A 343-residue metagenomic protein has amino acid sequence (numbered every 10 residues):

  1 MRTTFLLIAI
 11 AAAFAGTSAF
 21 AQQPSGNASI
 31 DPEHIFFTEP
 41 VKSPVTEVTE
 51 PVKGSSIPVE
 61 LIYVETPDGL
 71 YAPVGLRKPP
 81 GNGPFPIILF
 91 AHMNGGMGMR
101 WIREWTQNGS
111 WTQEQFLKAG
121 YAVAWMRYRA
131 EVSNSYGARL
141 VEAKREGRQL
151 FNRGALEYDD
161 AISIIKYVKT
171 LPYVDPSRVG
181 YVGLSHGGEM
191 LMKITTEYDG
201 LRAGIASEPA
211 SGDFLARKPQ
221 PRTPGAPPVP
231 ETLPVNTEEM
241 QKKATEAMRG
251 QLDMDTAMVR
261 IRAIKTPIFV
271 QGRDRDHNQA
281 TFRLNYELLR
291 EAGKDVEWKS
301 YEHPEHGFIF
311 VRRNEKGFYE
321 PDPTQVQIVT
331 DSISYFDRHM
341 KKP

Functional and structural regions predicted by a protein language model:
H34-N82: N-terminal cap/lid segment of alpha/beta-hydrolase-fold proteins
S56, L140-V141, E197-R260, T266: Mobile cap/lid helix-loop segments that gate and shape the active-site cleft of serine hydrolases
G83-F85, M93-N134, N278-Q279: Short substrate-entry loop that stabilizes the transition state in hydrolases
E142-L171: Alpha/beta-hydrolase active-site loop
V174-S185: Alpha/beta-hydrolase fold nucleophile elbow
G188-D199: Short glycine-enriched nucleophile-adjacent loop and the immediately C-terminal alpha-helix near the catalytic center
I264, V270-G272: Short beta-strand/loop motif that positions the catalytic acidic residue of the alpha/beta-hydrolase fold
D295-P343: C-terminal catalytic histidine-bearing segment of alpha/beta-hydrolase fold enzymes
